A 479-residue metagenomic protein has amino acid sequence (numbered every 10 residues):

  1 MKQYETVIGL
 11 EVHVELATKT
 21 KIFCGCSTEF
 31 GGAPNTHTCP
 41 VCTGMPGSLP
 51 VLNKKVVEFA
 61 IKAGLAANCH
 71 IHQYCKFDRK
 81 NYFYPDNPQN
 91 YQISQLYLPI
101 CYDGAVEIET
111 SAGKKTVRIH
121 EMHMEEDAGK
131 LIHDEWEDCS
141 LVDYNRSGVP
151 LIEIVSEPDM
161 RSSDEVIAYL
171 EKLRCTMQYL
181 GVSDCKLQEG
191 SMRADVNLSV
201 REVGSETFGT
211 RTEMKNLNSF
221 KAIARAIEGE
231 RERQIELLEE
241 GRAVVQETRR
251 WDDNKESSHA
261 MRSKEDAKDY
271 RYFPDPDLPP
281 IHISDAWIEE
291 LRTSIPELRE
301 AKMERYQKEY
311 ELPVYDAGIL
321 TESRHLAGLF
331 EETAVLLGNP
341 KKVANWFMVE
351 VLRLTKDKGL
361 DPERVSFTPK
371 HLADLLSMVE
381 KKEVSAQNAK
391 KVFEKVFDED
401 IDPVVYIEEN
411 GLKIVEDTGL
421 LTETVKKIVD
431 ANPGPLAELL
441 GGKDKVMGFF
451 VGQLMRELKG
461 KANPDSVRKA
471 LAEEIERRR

Functional and structural regions predicted by a protein language model:
M1-E297, K308, V314, V335-N339 (+2 more regions): Basic, nucleic-acid-interacting segments
A17, N197, R201, E232 (+7 more regions): Amphipathic alpha-helical core segments of compact helical bundles
G190-E202, Y270, Q307-L329, P340-K358 (+3 more regions): Core structural elements
M303-Q307, E331-V335, L352, A373-E380 (+2 more regions): Amphipathic alpha-helical segments within well-ordered protein domains
P362-A373, A386-R456: Strongly charged, low-complexity linkers/loops
K382-V384: Extended, charged alpha-helical coiled-coil/arm scaffolds that mediate oligomerization and mechanical coupling in large
D444-R479: Short, amphipathic C-terminal "tail helix"
